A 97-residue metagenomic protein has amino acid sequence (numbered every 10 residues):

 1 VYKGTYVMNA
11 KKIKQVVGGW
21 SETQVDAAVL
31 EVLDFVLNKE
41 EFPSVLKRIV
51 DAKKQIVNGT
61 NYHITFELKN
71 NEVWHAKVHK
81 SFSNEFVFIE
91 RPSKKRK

Functional and structural regions predicted by a protein language model:
V1-K97: N- and C-terminal low-complexity/disordered segments
